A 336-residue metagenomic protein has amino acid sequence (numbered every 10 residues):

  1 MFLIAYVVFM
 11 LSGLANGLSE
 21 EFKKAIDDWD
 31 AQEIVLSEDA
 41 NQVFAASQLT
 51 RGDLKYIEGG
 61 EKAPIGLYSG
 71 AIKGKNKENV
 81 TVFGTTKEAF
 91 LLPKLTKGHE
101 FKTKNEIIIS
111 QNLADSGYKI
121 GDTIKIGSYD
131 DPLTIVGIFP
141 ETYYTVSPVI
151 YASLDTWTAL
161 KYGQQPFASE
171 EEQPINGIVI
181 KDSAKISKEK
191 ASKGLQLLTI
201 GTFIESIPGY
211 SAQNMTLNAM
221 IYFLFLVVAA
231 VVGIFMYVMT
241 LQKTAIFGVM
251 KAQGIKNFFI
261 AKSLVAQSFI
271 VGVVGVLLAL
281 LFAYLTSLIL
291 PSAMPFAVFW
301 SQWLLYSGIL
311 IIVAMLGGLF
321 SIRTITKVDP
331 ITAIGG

Functional and structural regions predicted by a protein language model:
M1-V7, L217-I234, V271-G275, Y306 (+2 more regions): Alpha-helical transmembrane segments of integral membrane proteins
Y6-A31: Alpha-helical transmembrane segments
K24-I72, N79-T85: Membrane-proximal extracellular/periplasmic loop immediately following the first transmembrane helix
E33-I34, A114, I138-Y143, P166-E205: A short beta-strand structural signal in non-transmembrane regions
G66, N76-T86, P93-W157: Hydrophobic secondary-structure segments that place a key small or acidic residue at a functional site
E189-A245, V249-M250, K262, F269: Peri-transmembrane interface segments
K262-S263, F269-G336: Short helix-loop junctions at transmembrane helix boundaries
